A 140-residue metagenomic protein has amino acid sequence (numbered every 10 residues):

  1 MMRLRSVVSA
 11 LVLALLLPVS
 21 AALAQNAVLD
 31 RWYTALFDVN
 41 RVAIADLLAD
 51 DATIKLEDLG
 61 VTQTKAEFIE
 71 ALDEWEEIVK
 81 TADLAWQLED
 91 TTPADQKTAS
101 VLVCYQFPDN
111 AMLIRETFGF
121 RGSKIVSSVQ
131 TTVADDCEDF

Functional and structural regions predicted by a protein language model:
M1-S9: Bacterial N-terminal signal peptides that target proteins for export
S9-P18: Bacterial N-terminal signal peptides
A24-N40: Short, aromatic-enriched amphipathic alpha-helices that serve as compact interaction elements
N40-K55: Short, well-ordered alpha-helical segments enriched in acidic and aromatic residues
L48, Y105-F107, T132: Short beta-strand segments enriched in hydrophobic/aromatic residues within well-folded beta-rich domains
T53-Q63: A short gly/proline-enriched turn/hairpin at secondary-structure junctions
A66-A111: Surface-exposed, charged secondary-structure patches
A111-F140: Short beta-strand edge/turn micro-motifs at domain boundaries
